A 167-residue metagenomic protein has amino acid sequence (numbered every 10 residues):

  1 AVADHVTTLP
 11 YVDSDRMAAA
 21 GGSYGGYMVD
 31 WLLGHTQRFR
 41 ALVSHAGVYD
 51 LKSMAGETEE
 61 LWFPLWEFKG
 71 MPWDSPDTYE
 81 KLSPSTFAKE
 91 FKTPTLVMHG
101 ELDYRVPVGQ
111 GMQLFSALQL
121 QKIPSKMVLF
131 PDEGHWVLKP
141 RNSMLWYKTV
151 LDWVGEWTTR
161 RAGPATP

Functional and structural regions predicted by a protein language model:
A1-P167: Active-site-proximal cap/loop segments of hydrolase catalytic domains
